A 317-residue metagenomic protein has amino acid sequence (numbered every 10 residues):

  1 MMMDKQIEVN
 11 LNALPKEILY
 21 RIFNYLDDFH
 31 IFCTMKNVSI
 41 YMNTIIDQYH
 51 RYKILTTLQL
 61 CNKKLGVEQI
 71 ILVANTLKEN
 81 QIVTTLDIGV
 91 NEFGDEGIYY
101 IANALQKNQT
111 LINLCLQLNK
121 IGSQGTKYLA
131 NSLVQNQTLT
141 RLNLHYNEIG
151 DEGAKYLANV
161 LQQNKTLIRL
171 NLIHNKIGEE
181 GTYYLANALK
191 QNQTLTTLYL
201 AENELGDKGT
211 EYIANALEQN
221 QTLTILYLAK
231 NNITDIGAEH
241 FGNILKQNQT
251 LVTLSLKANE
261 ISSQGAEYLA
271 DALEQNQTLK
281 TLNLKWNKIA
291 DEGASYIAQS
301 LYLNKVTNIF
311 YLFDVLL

Functional and structural regions predicted by a protein language model:
K5-V9, L19, N43, V67-N75 (+8 more regions): Leucine-rich repeat
I7-L14, L26-T44, G66: Short amphipathic N-terminal alpha-helix
Q48-F93: LRR N-terminal entry segment and analogous cap-like coil->beta motifs
T56-L60, L86-I88, L114-L116, L142-L144 (+6 more regions): Conserved hydrophobic beta-strand positions in leucine-rich repeat
N80, N108, N136, N164 (+5 more regions): Leucine-rich repeat
L282, I297-L317: Leucine-rich solenoid repeat scaffolds
